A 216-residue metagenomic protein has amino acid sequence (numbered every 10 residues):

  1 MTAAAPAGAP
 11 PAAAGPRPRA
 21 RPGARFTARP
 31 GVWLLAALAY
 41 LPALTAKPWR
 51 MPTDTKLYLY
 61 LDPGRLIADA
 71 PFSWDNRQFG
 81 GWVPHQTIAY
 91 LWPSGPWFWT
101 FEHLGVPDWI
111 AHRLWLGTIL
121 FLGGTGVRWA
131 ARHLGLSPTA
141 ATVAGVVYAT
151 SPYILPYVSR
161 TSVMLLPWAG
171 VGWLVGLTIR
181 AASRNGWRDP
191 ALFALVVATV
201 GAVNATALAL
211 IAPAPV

Functional and structural regions predicted by a protein language model:
M1-T45: Start-transfer (signal-anchor) and selected internal transmembrane alpha helices of multi-pass inner/ER membrane
A5, A12, A20, A28 (+5 more regions): Generic detector of intrinsically disordered, low-complexity, polar/charged segments
G15-R19, G23, T27, A111 (+3 more regions): Intrinsically disordered, low-complexity sequence elements enriched in Ser/Thr/Gly/Pro
R29-P30, A36-A37, R50-P52, H133 (+1 more regions): Intrinsically disordered, low-complexity segments enriched in polar/charged residues with Gly/Pro, especially when
A39-G124, V146-A169: Membrane-interface coil-to-helix junctions
L116-L134, P138-V216: Membrane-embedded helix bundles of polyisoprenyl
